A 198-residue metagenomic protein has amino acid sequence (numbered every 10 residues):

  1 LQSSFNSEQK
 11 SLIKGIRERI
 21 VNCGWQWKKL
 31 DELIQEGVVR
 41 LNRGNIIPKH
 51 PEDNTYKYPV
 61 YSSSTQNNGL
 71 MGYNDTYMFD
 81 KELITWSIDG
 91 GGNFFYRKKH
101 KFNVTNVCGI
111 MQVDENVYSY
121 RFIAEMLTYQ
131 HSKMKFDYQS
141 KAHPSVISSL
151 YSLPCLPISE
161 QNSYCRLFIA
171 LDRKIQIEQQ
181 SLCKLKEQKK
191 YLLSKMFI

Functional and structural regions predicted by a protein language model:
L1-Q26, E32, P154-I198: Amphipathic alpha-helical coiled-coil/heptad-repeat segments
E8-N45, H50-T65, I158: Non-catalytic DNA-recognition/assembly elements of restriction-modification systems
I20-G24, K28, C108-S119, T128-F136 (+2 more regions): Proline-centric
D31-Q35, A124-T128, S194: Generic alpha-helical structural context detector
V38-V39, Q66, H131-S132, K190: Generic structural signal for secondary-structure transition and capping sites
N42-I47, K135, Q179-C183: A short, aromatic/hydrophobic, helix- or strand-capping loop or linear motif that either lines the entrance/gate
P48-D53, N74-Y77, H100, C183: Short secondary-structure boundary/capping segments within folded domains
S63-T128, D137, H143-S149: A short beta-sheet element
